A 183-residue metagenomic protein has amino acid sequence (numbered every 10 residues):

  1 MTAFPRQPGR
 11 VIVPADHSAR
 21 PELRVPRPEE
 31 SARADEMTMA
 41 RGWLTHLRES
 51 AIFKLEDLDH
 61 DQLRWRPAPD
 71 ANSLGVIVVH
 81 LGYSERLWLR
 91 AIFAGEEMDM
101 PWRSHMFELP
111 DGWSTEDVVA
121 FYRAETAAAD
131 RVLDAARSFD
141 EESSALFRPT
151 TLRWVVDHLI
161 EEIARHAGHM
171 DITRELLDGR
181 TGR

Functional and structural regions predicted by a protein language model:
T2-E29, M37-E56, H60-M106, A145-R183: Short, contiguous alpha-helical
A34-A40, T115-E116: Active-site rim elements
M106-S143, R153-L159: Acidic/histidine-rich alpha-helical segments that form the ligand environment of transition-metal centers
